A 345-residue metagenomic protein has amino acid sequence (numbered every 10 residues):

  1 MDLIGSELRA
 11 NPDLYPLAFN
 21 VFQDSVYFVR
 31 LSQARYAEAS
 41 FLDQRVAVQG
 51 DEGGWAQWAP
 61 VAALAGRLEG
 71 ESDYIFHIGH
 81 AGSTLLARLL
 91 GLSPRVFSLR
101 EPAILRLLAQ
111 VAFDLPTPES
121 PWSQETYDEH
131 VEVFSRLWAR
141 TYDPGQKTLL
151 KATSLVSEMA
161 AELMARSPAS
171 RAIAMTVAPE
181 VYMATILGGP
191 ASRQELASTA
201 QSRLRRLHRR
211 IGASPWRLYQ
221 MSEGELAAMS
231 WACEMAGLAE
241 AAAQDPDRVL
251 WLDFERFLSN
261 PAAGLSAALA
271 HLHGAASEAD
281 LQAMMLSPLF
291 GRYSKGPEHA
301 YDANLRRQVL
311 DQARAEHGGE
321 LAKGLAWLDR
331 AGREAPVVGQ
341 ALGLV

Functional and structural regions predicted by a protein language model:
M1-A65, I211-G224, M235-D245, V249-W251 (+1 more regions): PAPS-dependent sulfotransferases, especially Golgi type II membrane carbohydrate sulfotransferases
G5-S192: PAPS-dependent sulfotransferase catalytic domain
E101-A103, F254, L281: Proline- and acidic/polar-enriched loop/turn elements at helix boundaries
L107-P118, S154-Q244, R248, F254-E278: PAPS-dependent sulfotransferase catalytic domain
S123-L137, A200-H208, R307-V309: Short, basic, helix/turn surface patches
